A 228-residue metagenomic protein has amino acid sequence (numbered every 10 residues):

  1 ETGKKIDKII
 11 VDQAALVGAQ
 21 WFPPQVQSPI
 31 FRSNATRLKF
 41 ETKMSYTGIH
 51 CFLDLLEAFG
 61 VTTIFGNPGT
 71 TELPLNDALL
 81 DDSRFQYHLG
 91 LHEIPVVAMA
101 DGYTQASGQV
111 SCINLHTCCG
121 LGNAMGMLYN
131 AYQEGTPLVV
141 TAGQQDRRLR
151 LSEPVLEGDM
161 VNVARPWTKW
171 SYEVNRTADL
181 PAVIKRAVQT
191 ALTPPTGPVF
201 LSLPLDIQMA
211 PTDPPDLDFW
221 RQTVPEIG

Functional and structural regions predicted by a protein language model:
E1-P24, T196-L201: C-terminal capping/lid region of NAD(P)-dependent oxidoreductase domains
F40-G228: N-terminal alpha/beta PP-like core and its mobile active-site loop of ThDP/TPP-dependent enzymes
